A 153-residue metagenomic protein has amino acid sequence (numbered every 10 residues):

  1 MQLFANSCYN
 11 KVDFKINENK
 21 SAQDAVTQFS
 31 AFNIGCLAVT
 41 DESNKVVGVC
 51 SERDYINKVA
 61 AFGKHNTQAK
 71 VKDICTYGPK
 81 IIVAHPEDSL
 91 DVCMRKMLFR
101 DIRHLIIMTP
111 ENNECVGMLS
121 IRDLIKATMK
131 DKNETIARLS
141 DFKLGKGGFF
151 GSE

Functional and structural regions predicted by a protein language model:
M1-Q28, I34, V39-E42, V46-V47 (+4 more regions): Bateman/CBS regulatory modules and CBS-like beta-alpha motifs in cytosolic regions of diverse proteins
G48-S51, R103, V116-I125: Short hydrophobic beta-strand motif reused across regulatory alpha/beta modules
D54-Y55, D73, S89, D123-L124: Histidine- and aromatic-rich ligand-binding microenvironments
I56-A69, I125-A137: A short, polar/charged loop-to-alpha-helix boundary motif
